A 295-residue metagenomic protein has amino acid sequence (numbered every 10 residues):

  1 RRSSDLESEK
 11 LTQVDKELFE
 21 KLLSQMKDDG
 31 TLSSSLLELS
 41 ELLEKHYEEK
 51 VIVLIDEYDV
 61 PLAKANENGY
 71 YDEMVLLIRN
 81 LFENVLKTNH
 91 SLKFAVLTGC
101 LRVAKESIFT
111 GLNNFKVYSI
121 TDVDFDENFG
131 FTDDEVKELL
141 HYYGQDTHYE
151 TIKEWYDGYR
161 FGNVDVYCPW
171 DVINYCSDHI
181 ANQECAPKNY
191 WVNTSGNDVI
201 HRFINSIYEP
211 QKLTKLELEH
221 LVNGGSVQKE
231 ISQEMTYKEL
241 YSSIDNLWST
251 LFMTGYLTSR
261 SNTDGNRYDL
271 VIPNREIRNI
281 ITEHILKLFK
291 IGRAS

Functional and structural regions predicted by a protein language model:
R1-S3: Short, small-residue-biased leader/transition segments that mark boundaries at the very start of proteins
L23-L39: Short glycine-rich substrate-engagement loop in P-loop NTPases that contacts/grips substrate
S35-E44, E73-K93: Substrate-engagement module of ASCE P-loop NTPases
Y47-Y71: Conserved P-loop NTPase "ATPase switch" module shared by AAA+ and STAND
I52-D56, K93-C100: Structural recognition of the conserved hydrophobic beta-strand(s) that form the central parallel beta-sheet of P-loop
V60-A63, K87, V103: Residues immediately C-terminal
K105-T110, Y118-S177, A181, E217: Amphipathic alpha-helical segments of the small helical/lid subdomains adjacent to P-loop NTPase cores
F115, Y167-R293: Extended alpha-helical interface modules used as scaffolds for assembling large macromolecular complexes
